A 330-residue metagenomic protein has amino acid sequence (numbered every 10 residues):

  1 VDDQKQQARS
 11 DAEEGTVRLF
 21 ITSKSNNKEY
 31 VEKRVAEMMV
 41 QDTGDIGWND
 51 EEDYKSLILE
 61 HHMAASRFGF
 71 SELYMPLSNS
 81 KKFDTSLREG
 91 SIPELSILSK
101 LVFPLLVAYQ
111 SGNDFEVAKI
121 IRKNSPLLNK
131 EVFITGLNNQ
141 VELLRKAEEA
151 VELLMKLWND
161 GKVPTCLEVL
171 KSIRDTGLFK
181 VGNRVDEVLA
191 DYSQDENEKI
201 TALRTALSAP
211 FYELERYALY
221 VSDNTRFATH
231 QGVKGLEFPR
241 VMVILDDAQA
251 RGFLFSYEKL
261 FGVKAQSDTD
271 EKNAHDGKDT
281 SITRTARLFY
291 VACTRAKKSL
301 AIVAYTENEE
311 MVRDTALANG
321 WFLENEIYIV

Functional and structural regions predicted by a protein language model:
V1-V330: The feature marks helicase ATPase cores and/or their adjacent C-terminal helical subdomains in SF1/SF2/AAA+ helicases
